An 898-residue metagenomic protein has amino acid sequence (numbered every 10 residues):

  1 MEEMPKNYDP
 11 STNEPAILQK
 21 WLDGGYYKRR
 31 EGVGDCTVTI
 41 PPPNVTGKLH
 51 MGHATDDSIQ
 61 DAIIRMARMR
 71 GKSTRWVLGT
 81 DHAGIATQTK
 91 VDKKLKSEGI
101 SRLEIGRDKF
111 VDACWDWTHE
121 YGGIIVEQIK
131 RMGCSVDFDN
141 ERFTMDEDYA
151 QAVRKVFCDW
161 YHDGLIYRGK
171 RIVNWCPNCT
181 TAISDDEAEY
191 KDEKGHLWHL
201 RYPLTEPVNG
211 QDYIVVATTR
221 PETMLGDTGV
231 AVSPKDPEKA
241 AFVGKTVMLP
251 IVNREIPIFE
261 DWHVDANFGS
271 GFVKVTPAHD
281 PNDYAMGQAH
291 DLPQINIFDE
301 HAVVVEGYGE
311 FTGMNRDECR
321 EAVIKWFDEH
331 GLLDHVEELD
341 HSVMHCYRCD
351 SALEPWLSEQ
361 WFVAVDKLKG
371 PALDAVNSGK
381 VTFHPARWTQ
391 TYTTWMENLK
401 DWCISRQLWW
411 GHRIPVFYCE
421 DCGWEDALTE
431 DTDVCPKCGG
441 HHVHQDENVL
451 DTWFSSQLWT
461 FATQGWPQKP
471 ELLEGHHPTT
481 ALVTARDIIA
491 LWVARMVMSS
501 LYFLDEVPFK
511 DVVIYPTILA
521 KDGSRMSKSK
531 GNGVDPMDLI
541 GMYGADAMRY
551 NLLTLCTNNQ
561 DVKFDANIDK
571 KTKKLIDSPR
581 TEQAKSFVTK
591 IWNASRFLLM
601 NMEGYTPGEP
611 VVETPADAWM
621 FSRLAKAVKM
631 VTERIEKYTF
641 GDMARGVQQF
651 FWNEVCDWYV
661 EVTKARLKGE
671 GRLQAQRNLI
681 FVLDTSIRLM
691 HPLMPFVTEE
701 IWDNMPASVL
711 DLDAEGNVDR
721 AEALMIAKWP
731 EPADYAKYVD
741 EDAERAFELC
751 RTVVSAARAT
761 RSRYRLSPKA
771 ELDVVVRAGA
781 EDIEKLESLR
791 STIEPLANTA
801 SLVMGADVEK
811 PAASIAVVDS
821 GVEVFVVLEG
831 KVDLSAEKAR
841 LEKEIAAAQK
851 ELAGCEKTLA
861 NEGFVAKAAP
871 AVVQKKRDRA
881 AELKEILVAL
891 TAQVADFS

Functional and structural regions predicted by a protein language model:
M1-M51, T74, Y347, I591: Non-catalytic terminal extensions that flank enzyme cores
E2, N7, A16, K20-G24 (+14 more regions): Residue patterns forming the tRNA-binding/recognition surfaces of aminoacyl-tRNA synthetases and related DALR
R30-V91, V153, V216-T219, T223 (+5 more regions): N-terminal catalytic cores of NTP/NDP-binding nucleotidyl/phosphoryl-transfer enzymes
K48, A54, G79, W160 (+7 more regions): Conserved phosphate/anionic-ligand binding catalytic regions in large, soluble enzymes, centered on
Q60-D61, P221-H301, I324, D328 (+2 more regions): Catalytic alpha/beta core of large soluble enzyme barrels
R65-S73, K94-E104, E127, R131-V136 (+18 more regions): Secondary-structure transition/capping motifs at alpha-helix termini and the adjoining loop/turn into the next element
E120-R131, V252, S456-W466, L553-T554 (+2 more regions): Glycine-rich, acidic and aromatic/proline-enriched surface loops and short helix-turn segments that act as binding
H199, T394-F454, L458, Y502-A545 (+2 more regions): Feature 926 captures the class I aminoacyl-tRNA synthetase adenylation module centered on the KMSKS loop
